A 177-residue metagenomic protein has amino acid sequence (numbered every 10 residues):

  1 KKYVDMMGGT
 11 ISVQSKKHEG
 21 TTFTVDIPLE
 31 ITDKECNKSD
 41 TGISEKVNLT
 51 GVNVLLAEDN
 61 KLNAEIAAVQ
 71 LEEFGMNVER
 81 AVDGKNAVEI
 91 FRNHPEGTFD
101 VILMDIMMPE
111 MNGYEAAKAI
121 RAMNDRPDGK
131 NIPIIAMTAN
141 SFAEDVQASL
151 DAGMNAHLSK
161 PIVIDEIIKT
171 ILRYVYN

Functional and structural regions predicted by a protein language model:
K1-N177: C-terminal compact regulatory domains
